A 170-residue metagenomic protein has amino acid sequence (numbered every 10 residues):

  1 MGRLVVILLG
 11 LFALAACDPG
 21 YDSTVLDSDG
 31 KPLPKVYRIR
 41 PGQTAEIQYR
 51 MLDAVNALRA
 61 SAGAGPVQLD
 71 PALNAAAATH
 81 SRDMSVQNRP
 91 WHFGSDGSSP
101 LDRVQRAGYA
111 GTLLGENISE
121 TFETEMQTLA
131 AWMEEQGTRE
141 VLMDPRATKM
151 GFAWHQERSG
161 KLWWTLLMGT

Functional and structural regions predicted by a protein language model:
M1-F93, R106, M126-Q127, E140 (+1 more regions): N-terminal targeting leaders of exported, membrane, and organelle-targeted proteins
P90-N117: Surface/interface-facing alpha-helical segments and adjacent flexible terminal/loop regions used for partner/assembly
G115, E125-M126: Short amphipathic alpha-helical surface patches that serve as generic macromolecular interface elements
T121: Short, conserved helix/loop micro-motifs enriched in His/Cys and acidic residues
W132: Hydrophobic secondary-structure segments that place a key small or acidic residue at a functional site
